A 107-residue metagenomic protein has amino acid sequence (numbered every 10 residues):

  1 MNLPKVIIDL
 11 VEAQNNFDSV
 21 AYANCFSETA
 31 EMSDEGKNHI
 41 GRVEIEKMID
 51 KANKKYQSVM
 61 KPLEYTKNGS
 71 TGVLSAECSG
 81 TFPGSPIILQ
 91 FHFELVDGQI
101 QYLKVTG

Functional and structural regions predicted by a protein language model:
I7-E12: Amphipathic alpha-helical repeat scaffolds
Q14-F17, G36-K37: Conserved short acidic donor-positioning loop in nucleotide-sugar-dependent glycosyltransferases
N16-T29: Short, well-ordered alpha-helical segments enriched in acidic and aromatic residues
A30-I40, A52: A short gly/proline-enriched turn/hairpin at secondary-structure junctions
M32, Y65-K67, V105: Hydrophobic/anchoring residues in structured secondary elements
E46-Q90: Surface-exposed, charged secondary-structure patches
I88-G107: Short beta-strand edge/turn micro-motifs at domain boundaries
